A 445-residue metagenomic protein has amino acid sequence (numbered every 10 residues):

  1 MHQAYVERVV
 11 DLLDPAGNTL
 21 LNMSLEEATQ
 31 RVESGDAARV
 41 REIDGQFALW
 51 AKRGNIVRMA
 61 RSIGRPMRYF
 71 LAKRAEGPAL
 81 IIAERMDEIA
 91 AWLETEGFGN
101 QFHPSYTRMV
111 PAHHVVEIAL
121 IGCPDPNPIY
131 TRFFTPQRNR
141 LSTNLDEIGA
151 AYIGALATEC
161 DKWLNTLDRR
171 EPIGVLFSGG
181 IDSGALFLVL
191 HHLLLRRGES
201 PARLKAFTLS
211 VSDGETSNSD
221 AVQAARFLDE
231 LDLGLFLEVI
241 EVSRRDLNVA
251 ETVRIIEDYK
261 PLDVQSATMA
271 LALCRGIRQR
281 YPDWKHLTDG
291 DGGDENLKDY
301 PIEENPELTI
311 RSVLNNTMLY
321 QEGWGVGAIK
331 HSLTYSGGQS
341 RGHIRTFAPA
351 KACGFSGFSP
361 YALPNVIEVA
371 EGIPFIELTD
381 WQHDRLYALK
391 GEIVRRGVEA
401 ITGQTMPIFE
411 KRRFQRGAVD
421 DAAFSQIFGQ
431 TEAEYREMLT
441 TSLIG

Functional and structural regions predicted by a protein language model:
M1-I240: Cysteine-centered catalytic environments shared across enzyme families
R108, C353, R412: Flexible, active-site-adjacent loop/turn segments at secondary-structure boundaries
Q137-T402, Q415-G429, M438-I444: ATP-dependent adenylate-handling active sites, centered on carboxylate activation for C-N bond formation
Q404-K411: A short alpha-helix-loop-beta-strand transition element characteristic of N-terminal alpha/beta dinucleotide-binding
E432-A433: Non-catalytic structural connector segments
